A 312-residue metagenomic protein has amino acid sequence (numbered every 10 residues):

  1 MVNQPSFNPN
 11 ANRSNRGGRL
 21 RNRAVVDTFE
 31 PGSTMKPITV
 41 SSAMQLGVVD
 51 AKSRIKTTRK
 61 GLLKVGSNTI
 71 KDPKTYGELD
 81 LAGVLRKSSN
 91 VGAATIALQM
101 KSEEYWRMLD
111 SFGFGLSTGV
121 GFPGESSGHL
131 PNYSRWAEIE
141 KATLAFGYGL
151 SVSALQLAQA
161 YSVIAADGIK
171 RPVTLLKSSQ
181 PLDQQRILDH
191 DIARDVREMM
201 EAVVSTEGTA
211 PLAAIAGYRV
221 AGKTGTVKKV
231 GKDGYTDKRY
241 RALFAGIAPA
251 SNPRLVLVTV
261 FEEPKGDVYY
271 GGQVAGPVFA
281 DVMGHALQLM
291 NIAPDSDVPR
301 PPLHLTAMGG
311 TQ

Functional and structural regions predicted by a protein language model:
M1-S33, I38-E263, G271, L303-Q312: Beta-lactam-recognizing serine transpeptidase/beta-lactamase-like catalytic domain environment
A165, V204, A280-L287, N291: Short amphipathic alpha-helical signal-transduction/dimerization elements
P264, Y269-H285: Amphipathic oligomerization regions
L287-Q312: Gram-negative outer-membrane assembly/targeting C-terminal domains
